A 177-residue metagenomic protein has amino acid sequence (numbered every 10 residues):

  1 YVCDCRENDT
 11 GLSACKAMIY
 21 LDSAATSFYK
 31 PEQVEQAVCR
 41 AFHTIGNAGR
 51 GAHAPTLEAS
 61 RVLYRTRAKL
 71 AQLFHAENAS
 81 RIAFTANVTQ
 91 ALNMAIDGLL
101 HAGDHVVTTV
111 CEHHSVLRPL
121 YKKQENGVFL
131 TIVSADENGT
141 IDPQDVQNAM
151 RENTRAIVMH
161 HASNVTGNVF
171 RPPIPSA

Functional and structural regions predicted by a protein language model:
V2-A177: Pyridoxal 5′-phosphate
